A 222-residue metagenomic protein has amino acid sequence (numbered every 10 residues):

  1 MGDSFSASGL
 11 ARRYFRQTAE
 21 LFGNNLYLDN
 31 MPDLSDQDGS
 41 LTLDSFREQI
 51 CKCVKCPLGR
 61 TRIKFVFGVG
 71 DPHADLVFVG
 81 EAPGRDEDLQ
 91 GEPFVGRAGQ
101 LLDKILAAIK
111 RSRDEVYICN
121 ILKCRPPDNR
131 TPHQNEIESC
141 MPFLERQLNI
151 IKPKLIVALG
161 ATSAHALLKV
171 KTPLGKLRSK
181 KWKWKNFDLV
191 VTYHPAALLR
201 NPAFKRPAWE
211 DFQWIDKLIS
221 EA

Functional and structural regions predicted by a protein language model:
G9, R13, Q17-A222: A polyanion-binding, active-site-adjacent surface
